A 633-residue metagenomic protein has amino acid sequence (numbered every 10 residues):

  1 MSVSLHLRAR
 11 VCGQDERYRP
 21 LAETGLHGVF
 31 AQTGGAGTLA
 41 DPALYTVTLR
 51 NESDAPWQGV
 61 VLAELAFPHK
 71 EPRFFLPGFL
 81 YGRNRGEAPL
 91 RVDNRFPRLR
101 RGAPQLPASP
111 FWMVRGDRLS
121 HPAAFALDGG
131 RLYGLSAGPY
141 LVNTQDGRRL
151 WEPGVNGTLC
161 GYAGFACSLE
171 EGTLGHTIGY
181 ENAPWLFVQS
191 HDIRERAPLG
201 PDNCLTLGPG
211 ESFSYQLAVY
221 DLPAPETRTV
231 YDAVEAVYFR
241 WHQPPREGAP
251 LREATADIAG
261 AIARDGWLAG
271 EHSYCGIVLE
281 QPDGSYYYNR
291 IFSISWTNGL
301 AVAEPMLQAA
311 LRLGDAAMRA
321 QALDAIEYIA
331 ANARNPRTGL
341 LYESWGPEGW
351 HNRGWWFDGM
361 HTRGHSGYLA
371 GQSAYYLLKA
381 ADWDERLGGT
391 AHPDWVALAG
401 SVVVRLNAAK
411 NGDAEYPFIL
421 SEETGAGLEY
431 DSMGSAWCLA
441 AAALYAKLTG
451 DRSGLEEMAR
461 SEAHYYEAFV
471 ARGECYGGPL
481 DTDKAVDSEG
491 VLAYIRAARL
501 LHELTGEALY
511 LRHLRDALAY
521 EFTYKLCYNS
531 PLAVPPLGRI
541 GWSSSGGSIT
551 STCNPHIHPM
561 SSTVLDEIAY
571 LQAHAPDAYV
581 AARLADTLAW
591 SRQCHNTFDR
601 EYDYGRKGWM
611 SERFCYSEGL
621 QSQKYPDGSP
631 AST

Functional and structural regions predicted by a protein language model:
S2-A397, S401-R405: Carbohydrate-recognition beta-sandwich/jelly-roll modules in extracellular/periplasmic carbohydrate-active proteins
D202-C204, G208, S212, A224-T633: Glycan-recognition and catalytic cores of secretory/periplasmic carbohydrate-active enzymes
